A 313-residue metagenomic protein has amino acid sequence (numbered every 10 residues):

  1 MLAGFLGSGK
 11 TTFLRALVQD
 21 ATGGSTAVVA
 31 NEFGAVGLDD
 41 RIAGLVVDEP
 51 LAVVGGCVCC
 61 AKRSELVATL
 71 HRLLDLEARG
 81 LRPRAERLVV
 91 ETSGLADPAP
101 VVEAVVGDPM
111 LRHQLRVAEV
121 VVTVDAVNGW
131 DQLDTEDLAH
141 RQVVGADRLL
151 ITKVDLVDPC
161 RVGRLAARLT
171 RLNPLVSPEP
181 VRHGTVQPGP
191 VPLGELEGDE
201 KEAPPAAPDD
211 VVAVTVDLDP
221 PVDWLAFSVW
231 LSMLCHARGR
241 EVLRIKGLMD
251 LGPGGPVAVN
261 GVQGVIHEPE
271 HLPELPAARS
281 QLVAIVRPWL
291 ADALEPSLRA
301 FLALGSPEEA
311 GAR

Functional and structural regions predicted by a protein language model:
M1-S8, T12-Q132: Nucleotide-state-sensitive switch-loop elements of NTP-binding domains
G4, A16, T92, T152-K153 (+2 more regions): Short glycine-centered, acidic/aromatic-flanked micro-motifs in structured strand/loop junctions that mark active-site
S8, T12, A61-A68, A96 (+8 more regions): Charged, alpha-helix-enriched surfaces in structured cytosolic catalytic cores of large nucleotide-utilizing machines
A21-T22, R82-P83, V144, L275-A278: Flexible, charged surface loops at secondary-structure boundaries
E86, D210-V214, S280-L282: Short amphipathic alpha-helical segments
V101-L175: Conserved catalytic-core segment of NTP-binding enzymes
R141-L275, R287-R313: C-terminal accessory "lid"/substrate-recognition subdomains
